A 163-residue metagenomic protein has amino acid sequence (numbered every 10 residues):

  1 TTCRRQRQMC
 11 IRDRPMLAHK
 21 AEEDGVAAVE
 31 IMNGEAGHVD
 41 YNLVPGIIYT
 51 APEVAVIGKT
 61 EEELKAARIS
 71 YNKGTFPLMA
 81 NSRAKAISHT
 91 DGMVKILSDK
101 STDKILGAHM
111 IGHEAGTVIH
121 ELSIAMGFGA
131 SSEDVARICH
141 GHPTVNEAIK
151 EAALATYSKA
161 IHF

Functional and structural regions predicted by a protein language model:
T1-I11: Single conserved hydrophobic/aromatic residue that forms the stacking wall/gate of nucleotide- or nucleobase-binding
C3, A21, S98-D99: Hydrophobic alpha-helical segments, especially N-terminal targeting/anchoring helices
Q6, D24, S101-T102: Residue-level recognition of short loop/turn positions
R12-D13, E35: A short glycine/serine-rich beta->alpha loop
D13-H19: An anion/pyrophosphate-binding glycine-rich loop and adjacent beta-alpha core in soluble alpha-beta enzymes
H19-Y41, S70, F128: Internal hydrophobic alpha-helix adjacent to the cofactor/substrate pocket in enzyme cavities
N33, Y49-T60, K65-F163: Flexible, glycine-rich terminal cap/loop adjacent to redox cofactors in electron-transfer oxidoreductases
G37-E53: Flexible, acidic loop-helix segments that line cofactor/substrate-binding pockets
